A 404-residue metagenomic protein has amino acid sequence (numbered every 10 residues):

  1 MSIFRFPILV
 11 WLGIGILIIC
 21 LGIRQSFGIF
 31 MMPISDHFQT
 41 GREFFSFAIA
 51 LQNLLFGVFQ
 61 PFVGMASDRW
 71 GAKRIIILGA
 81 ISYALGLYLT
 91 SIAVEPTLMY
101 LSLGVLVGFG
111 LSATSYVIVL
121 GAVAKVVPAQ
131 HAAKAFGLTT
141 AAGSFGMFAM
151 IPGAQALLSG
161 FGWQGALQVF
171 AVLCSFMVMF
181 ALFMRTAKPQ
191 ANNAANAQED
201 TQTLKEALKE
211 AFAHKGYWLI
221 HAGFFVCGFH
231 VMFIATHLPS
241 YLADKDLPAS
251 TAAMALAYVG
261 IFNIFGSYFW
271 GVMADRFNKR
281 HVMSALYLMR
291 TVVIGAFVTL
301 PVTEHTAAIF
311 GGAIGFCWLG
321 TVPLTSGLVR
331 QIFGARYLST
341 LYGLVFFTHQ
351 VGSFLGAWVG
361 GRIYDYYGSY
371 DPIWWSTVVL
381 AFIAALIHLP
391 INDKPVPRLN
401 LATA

Functional and structural regions predicted by a protein language model:
Q25, N53-P61, M147-F148, G260-Y268 (+1 more regions): Residue-level signature of mid-helix packing/kink "hotspots" within the transmembrane helices of 12-pass Major
F27-M31, H214-W270: Extracytoplasmic gate region of multi-pass secondary transporters
V58-T97, A274-R280: Conserved MFS/SLC helix-loop-helix module at the cytosolic interface between two early adjacent transmembrane helices
L98-T114, F225, T306-G320: Hydrophobic core of transmembrane alpha-helices in multi-pass small-molecule transporters, especially MFS/SLC-type
L103-A141, G334: Cytoplasmic helix-loop-helix junction between adjacent transmembrane helices in 12-TM secondary transporters
T139-P189: Helix-loop-helix hairpin linking two adjacent transmembrane segments in secondary transporters
R185-E206, P397-T403: Flexible cytoplasmic inter-helical loops of multi-pass small-molecule transporters
F233, A257-N263, S267-F269, A274-L328: C-terminal transmembrane helical hairpin of 12-TM major facilitator-type secondary transporters
